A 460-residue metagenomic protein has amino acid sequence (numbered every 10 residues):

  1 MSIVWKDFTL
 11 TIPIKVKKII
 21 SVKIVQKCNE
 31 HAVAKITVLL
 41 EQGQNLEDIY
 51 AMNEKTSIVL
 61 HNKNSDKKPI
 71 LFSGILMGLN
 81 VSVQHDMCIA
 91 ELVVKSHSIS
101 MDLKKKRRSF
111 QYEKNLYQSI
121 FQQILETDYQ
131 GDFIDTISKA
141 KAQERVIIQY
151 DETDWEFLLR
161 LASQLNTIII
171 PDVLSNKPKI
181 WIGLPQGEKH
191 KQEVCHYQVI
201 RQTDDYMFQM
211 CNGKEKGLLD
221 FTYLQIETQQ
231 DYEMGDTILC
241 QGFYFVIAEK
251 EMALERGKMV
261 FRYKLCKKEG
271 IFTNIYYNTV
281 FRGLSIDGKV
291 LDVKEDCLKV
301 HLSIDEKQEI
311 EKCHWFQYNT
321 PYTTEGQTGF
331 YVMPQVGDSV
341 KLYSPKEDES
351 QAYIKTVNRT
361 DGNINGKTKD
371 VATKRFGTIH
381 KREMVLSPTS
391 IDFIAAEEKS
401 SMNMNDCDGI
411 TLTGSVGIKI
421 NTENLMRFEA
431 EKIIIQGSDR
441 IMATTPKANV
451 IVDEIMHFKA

Functional and structural regions predicted by a protein language model:
M1-E54, K95-I99, W181-Q230, M234 (+3 more regions): Juxtamembrane "anchor/assembly" segments of surface/extracellular structural proteins
Q44-F133, V146-I147, L159-A162: Surface-exposed cap/loop segments at beta↔alpha junctions
I58-L60, L239-Q241, L342: A generic structural signal for residues embedded in beta-strands
S65-G74, L239-F245, T279-D287: Short coil-to-beta-strand transition motifs
I89, S96-S98, I137-Q202, Q351-K355: Short beta-strand-centered interaction patches in the first periplasmic/extracellular domains of large envelope
D102-Q111, E156-L159, S163, I182-M234 (+5 more regions): Surface-exposed, non-catalytic interaction/assembly patches
L161, P171, Q229-Y232, K289 (+1 more regions): Right-handed beta-helix
I247-A253, V260-E383: Exposed beta-strand/loop interface patches that mediate assembly or binding
